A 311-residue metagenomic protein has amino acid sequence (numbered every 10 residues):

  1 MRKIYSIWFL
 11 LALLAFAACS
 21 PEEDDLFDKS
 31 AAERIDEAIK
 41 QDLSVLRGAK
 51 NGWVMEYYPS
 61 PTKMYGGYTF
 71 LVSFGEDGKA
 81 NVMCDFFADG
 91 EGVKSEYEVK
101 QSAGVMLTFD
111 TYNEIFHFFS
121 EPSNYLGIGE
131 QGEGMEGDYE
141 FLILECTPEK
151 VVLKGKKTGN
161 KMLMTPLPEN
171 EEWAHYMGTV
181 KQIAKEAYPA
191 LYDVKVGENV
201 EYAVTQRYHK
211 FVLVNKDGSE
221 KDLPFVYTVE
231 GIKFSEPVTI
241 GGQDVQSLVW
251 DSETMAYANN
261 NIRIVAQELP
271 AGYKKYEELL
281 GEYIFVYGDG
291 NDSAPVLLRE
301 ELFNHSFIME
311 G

Functional and structural regions predicted by a protein language model:
R2-L10: Sec-dependent signal peptide recognition, specifically the positively charged N-region followed immediately by
A15-A18: C-terminal motif of bacterial Sec signal peptides marking the signal peptidase cleavage site
S20-M106, N170-L191, Y276: Acidic/polar, low-complexity intrinsically disordered N-terminal segments immediately downstream of a Sec signal
P21-A31, E145-A190, S252-T254, A258-G290: Edge beta-strand at a domain terminus
S60-G104, F116, V196-K233, S293-G311: N-terminal glycine/threonine-rich, aromatic-flanked beta-hairpin/loop signature
L71-F74, V99, E133-M135, Y139-C146 (+1 more regions): A structural signal for short, hydrophobic beta-strand segments that form beta-sheets in beta-rich/all-beta domains
M106-S123: Short solvent-exposed strand/turn elements
P224-G311: Extended, charged low-complexity segments that frequently continue into or abut oligomerization scaffolds
